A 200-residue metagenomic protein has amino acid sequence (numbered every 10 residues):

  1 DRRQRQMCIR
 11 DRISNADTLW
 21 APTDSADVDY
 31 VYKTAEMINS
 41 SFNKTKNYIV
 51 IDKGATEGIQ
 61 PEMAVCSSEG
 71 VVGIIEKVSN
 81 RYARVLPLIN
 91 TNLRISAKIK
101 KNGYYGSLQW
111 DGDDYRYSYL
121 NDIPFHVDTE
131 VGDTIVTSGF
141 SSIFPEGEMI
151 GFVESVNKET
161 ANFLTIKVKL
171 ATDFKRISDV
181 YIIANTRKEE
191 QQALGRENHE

Functional and structural regions predicted by a protein language model:
D1-I9: Single conserved hydrophobic/aromatic residue that forms the stacking wall/gate of nucleotide- or nucleobase-binding
N15-E200: A secondary-structure micro-motif
